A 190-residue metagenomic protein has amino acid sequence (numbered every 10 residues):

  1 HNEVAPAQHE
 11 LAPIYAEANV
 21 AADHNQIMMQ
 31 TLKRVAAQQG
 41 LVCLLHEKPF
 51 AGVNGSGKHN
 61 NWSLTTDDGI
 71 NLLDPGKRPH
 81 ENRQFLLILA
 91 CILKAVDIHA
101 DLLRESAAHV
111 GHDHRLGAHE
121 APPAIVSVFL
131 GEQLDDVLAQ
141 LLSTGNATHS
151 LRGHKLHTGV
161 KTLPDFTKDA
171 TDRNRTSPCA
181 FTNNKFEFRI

Functional and structural regions predicted by a protein language model:
H1-I190: Active-site capping/gating regions of soluble enzymes
